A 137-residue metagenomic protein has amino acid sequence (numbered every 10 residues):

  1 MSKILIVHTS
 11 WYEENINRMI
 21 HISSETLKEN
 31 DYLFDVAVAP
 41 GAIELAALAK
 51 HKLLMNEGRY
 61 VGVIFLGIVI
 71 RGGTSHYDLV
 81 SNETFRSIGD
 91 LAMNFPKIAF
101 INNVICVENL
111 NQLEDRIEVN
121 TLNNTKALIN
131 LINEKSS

Functional and structural regions predicted by a protein language model:
S2-V36: Glycine-rich phosphate/diphosphate-binding loop of Rossmann-like nucleotide-binding domains
S10-W11, I68-V69, V104-V107: Short, ordered loop/turn segments at secondary-structure junctions
T26, N30, K52-M55, S87-F95 (+1 more regions): Change "in soluble alpha/beta enzymes" to "in soluble alpha/beta proteins
K28-G58: Active-site rim loops that border cofactor/substrate pockets in soluble metabolic enzymes
L48-S87: Glycine-rich phosphate-binding loop
R71-T74, E108-L113: A short acidic, helix-capping loop that chelates divalent metal ions and anchors anionic groups
V80-C106: Short, acidic/small-residue loops that bind anionic groups at enzyme active sites
E118-S137: A charged, well-structured terminal subsegment
